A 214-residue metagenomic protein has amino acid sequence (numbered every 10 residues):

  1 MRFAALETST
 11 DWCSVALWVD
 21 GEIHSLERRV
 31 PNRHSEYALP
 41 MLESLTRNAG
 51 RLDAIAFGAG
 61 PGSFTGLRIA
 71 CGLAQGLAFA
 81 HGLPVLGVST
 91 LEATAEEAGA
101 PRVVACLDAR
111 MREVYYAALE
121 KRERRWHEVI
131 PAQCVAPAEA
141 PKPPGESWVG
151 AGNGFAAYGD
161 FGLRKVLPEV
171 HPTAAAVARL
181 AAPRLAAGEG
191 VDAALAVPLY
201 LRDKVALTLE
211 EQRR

Functional and structural regions predicted by a protein language model:
M1-F64, H171: N-terminal beta-alpha supersecondary unit
I23, E27-R33, L83-T173, Y200 (+1 more regions): Surface "functional belts" at beta-alpha junctions
E43, Q75, E92-A93: Active-site phosphate/pyrophosphate- and oxyanion-stabilizing loops and adjacent acidic/basic residues in soluble
L45, A80, A98, V177-L185: Stable alpha-helical structural segments in soluble proteins, enriched in small hydrophobic residues
N48-G50, P143-G145, L185: Glycine-rich phosphate-binding loop signature in dinucleotide/nucleotide-binding domains
A54-V85: DPxDG-like acidic metal-binding loop motif
G62, L77, G150, A178 (+1 more regions): A residue-level signal for conserved active-site and pocket-lining positions in enzyme catalytic cores
K165-R214: Acyltransferase
